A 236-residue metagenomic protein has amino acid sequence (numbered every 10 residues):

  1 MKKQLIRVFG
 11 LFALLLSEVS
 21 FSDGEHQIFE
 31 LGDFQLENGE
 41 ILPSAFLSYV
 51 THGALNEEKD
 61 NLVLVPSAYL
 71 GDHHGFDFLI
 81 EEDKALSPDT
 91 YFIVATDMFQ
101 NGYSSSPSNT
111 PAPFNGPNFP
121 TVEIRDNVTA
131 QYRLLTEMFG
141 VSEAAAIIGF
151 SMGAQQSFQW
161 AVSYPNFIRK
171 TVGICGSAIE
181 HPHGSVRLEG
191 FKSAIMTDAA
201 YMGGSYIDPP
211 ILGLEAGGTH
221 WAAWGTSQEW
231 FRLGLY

Functional and structural regions predicted by a protein language model:
M1-F9: Bacterial N-terminal signal peptides that target proteins for export
V8-S17: Bacterial N-terminal signal peptides
S20-V65, H73: Catalytic-loop region of hydrolases
V50-P113: N-terminal cap/lid subdomain of alpha/beta-hydrolase-fold enzymes
P113-D126, H183: Catalytic nucleophile-loop/oxyanion-hole region of alpha/beta-hydrolase and closely related hydrolase-like folds
F114, R125-A145: Conserved acidic catalytic loop of the alpha/beta-hydrolase fold
S142-S185: Conserved hydrolase catalytic core segment
G173-Y236: Alpha/beta-hydrolase-fold enzymes
